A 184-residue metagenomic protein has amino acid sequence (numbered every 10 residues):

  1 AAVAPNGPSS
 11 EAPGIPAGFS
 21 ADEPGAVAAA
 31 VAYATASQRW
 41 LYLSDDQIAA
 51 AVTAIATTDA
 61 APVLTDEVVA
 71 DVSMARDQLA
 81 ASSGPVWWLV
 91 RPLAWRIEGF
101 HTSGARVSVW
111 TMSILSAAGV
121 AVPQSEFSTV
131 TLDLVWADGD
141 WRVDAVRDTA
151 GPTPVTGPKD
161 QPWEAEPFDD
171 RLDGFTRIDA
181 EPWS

Functional and structural regions predicted by a protein language model:
A1, S9-A17, V90-I97, V130: Phosphate-binding glycine-rich loops and adjacent basic patches that engage nucleotide phosphates, nucleic-acid
A2-L79: Core segments of small alpha/beta cavity-forming domains
N6-G7, H101-G104, G174: Glycine-centered flexibility motif
L41, W88-L89, R96, R142 (+2 more regions): Short linear interaction motif-like sites in intrinsically disordered regions of transcription factors
D45-D138, V146-D148: Structured, amphipathic secondary-structure segments that form assembly/contact surfaces in multi-subunit
G119-A121, S125, A137-D138, V143-S184: Low-complexity, intrinsically disordered terminal/linker segments enriched in charged and Gly/Pro repeats
